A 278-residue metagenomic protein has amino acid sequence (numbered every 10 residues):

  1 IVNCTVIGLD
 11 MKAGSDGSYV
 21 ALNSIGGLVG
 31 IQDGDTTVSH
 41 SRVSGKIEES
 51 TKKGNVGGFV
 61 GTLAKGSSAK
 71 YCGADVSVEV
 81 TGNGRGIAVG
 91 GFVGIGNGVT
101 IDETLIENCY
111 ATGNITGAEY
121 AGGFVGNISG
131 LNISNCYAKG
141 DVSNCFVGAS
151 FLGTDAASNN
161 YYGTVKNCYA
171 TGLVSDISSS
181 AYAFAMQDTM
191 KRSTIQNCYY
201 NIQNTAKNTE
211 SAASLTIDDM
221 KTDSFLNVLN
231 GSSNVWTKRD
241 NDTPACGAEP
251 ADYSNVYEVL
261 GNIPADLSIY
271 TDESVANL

Functional and structural regions predicted by a protein language model:
I1-L278: Predominantly extracellular beta-rich ligand-binding scaffolds that present long acidic/polar faces for carbohydrate
